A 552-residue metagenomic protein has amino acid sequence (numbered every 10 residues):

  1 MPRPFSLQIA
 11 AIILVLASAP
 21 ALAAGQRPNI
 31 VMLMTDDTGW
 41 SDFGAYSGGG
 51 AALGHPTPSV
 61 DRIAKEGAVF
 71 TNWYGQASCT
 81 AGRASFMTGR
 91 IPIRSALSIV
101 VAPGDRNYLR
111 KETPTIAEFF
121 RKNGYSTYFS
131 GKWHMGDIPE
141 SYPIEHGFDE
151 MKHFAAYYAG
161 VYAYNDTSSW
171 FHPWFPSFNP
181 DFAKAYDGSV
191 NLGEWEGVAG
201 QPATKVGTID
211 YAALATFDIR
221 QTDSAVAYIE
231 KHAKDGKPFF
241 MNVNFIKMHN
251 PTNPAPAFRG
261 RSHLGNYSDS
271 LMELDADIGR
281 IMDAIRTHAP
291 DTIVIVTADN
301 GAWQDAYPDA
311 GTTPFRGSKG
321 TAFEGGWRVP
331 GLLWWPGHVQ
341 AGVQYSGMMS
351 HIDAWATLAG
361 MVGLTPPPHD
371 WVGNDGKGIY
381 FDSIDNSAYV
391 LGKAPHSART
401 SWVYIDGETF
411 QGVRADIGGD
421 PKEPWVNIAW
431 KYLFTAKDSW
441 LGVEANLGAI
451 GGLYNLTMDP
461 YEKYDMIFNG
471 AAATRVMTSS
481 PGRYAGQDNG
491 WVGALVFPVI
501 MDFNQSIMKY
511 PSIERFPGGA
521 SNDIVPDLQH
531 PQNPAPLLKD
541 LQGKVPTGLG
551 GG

Functional and structural regions predicted by a protein language model:
G25-P28, T35, W40, V69 (+3 more regions): Long, internal low-complexity/basic segments
M32-T35, W40-Y128, H146-M151, A156 (+3 more regions): Active-site segment of extracytoplasmic enzymes that catalyze sulfate/phosphate-ester chemistry
S47-A51, V69-R90, F129-S141, A155-Y157 (+5 more regions): Short, solvent-exposed turn/loop segments enriched in Gly/Ser/Thr/Pro and often Arg
L97-R106, R110-K122, M135-K237, F245-P254 (+1 more regions): Formylglycine-dependent
P139-G147, P251-N253, G260-S270, D283-H338 (+3 more regions): Histidine-centered active-site microenvironments of extracellular/periplasmic hydrolases and transferases
E150, F154-G160, Q304-E324, V339-G347 (+2 more regions): C-terminal cap/loop subdomain of S1 sulfatases and analogous C-terminal strand-loop tails that border
T216-A233, P256-T292, Q487: A long, amphipathic alpha-helix that forms part of the scaffold/cap immediately adjacent to metal-dependent active
D223-D269, W303-Q304, D309-T312, N469-A471: Active-site His/acidic residue clusters
